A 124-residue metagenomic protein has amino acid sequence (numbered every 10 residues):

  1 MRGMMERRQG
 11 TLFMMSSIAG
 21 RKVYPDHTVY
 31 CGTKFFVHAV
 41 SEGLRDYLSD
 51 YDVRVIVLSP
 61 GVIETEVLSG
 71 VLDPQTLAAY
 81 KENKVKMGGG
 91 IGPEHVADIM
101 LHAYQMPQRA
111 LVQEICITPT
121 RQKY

Functional and structural regions predicted by a protein language model:
R2-R8: A short helix-coil junction within the Rossmann-fold of NAD(P)-dependent oxidoreductases
M4, K22, G43-V53: Active-site-adjacent segment of SDR/Rossmann-fold oxidoreductases
S17: Residue(s) in the substrate-gating loop at a strand-loop-helix junction that position the organic substrate next
K22-T28, G88: Active-site loop immediately N-terminal to the catalytic Tyr-X3-Lys motif of short-chain dehydrogenase/reductase
T33: Active-site helix of classical SDR
F36, V40-L48, L58: Hydrophobic alpha-helix immediately C-terminal to the catalytic Tyr-X-X-X-Lys motif of short-chain
V57-L58, L77-Y124: C-terminal helical subdomain
P60-G70: Short, flexible catalytic-loop segment of classical short-chain dehydrogenase/reductase
